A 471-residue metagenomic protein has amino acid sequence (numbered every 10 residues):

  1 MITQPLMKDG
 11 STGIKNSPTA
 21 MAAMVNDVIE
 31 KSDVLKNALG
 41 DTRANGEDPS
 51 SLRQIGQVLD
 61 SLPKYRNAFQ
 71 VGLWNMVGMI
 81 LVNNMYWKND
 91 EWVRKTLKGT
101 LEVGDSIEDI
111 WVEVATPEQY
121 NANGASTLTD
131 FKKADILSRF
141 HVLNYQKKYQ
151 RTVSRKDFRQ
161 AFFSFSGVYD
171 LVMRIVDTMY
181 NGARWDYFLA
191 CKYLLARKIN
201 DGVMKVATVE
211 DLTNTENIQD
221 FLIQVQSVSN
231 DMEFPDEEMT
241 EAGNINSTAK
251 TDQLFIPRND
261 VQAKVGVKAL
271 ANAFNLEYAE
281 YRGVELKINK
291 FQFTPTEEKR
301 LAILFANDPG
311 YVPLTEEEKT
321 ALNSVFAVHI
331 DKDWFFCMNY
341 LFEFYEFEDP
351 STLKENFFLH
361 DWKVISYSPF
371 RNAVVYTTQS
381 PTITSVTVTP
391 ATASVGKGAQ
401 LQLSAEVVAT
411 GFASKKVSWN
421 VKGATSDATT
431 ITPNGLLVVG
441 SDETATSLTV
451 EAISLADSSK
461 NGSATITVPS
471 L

Functional and structural regions predicted by a protein language model:
M1-W74, K287-P381: Extended, compositionally biased alpha-helical segments that mediate assembly or anchoring
G46, D220-F336: Extended oligomerization regions of viral-like shell subunits
K64-R151: Assembly/oligomerization interface modules of large self-assembling protein complexes
D135-A207, N356-L359: Long, contiguous amphipathic alpha-helices that act as assembly "spine/axial" helices in icosahedral shell and virion
S385-S414: Solvent-exposed, low-complexity, repeat-rich "mucin-like" stalks and linkers
G411-S426: Short, well-ordered beta-strand segments
K422-L437: Low-complexity "stalk/linker" and mucin-like segments enriched in Ser/Thr/Pro/Ala/Gly
T444-D457: A short beta-strand micro-motif common to beta-rich folds, especially ectodomain repeats
